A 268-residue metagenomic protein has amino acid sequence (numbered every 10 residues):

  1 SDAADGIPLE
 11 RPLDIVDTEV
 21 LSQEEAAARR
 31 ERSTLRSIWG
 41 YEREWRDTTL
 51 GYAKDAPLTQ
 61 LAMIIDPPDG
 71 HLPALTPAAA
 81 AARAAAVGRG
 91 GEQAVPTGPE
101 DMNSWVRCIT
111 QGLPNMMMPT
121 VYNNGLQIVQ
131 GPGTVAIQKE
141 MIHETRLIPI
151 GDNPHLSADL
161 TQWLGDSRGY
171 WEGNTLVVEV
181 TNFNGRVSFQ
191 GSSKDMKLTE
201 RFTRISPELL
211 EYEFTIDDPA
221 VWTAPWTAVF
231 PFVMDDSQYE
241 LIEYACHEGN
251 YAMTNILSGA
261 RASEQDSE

Functional and structural regions predicted by a protein language model:
S1-E268: PEST-like low-complexity, intrinsically disordered acidic/proline/serine-rich tracts that flank trafficking/processing
